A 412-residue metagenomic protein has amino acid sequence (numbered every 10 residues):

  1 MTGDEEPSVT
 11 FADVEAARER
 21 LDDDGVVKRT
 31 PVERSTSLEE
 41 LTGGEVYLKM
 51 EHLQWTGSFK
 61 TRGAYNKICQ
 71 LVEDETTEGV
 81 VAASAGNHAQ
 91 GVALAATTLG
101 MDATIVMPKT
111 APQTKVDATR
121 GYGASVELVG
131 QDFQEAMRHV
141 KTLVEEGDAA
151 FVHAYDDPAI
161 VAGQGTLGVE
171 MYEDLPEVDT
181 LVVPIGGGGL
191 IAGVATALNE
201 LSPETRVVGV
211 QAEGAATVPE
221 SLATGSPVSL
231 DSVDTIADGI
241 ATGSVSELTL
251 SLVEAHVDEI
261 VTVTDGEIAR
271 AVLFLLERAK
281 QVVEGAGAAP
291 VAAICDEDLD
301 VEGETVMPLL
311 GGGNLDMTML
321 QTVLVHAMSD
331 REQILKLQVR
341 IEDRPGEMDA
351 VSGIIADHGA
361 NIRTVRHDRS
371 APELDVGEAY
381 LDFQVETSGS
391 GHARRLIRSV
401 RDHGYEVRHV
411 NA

Functional and structural regions predicted by a protein language model:
M1-A412: PLP-dependent amino-acid enzyme catalytic core
